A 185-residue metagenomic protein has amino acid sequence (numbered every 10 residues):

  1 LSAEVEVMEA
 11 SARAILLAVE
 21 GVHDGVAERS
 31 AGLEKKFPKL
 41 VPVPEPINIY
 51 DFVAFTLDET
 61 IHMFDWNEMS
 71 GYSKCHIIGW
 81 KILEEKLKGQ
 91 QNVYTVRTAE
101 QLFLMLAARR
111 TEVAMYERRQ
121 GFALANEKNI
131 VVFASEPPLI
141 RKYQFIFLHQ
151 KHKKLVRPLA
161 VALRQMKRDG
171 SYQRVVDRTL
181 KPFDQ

Functional and structural regions predicted by a protein language model:
L1, D58-M63, N67, Y72 (+2 more regions): Extended ligand-binding regions for polar small-molecule ligands
A3-A10, Q91-A99, M105, A134-E136: Short beta-strand-to-loop elements that line the ligand-binding cleft of bilobed periplasmic-binding protein-like
V7-M69, I78-I82, E136-P138: Acidic, polar ligand-binding/catalytic clefts
M8-A12, N48, V96-E100, A108 (+3 more regions): Soluble non-cytosolic domains of exported or imported proteins
A12-D24, A99-M115, R119, E127-K128: Short helices/loops that flank or line small-molecule/ion binding pockets
I15, V19, W66, E100-F103 (+5 more regions): Extracytoplasmic/secreted envelope proteins and their assembly/folding machinery, especially bacterial periplasmic
N48-V53, N126-A160, R164, P182-Q185: Periplasmic-binding protein-like
L57-Q90, V96-R97, L104, R119-F122: Bilobed "Venus flytrap"/periplasmic-binding protein-like clamshell domains and structurally analogous long
